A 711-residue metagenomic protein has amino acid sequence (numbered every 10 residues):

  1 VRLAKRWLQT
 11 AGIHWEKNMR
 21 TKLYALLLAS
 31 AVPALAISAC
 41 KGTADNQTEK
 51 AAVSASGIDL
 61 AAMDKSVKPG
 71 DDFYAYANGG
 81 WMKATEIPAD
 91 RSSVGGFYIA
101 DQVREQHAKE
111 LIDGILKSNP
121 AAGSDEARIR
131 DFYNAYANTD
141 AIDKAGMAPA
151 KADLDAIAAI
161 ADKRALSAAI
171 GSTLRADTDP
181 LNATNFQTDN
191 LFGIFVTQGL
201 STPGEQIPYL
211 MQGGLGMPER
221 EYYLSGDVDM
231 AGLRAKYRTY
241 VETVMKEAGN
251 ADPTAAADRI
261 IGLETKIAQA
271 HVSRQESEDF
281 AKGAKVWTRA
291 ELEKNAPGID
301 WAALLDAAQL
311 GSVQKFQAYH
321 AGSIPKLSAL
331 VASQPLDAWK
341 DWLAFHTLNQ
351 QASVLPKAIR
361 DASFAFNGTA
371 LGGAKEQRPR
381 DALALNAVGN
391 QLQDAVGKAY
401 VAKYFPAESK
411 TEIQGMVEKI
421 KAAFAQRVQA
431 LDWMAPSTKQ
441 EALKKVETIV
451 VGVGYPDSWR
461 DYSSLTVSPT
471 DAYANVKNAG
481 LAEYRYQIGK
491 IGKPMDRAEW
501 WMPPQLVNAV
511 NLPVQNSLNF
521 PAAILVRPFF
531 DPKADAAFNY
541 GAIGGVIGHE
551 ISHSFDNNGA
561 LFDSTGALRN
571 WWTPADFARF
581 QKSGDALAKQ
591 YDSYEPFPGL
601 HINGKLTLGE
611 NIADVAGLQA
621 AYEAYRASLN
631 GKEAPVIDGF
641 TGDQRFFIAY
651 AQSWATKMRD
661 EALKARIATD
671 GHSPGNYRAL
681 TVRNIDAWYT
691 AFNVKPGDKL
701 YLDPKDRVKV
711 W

Functional and structural regions predicted by a protein language model:
R2-N18: Short, Lys/Arg-enriched N-terminal segments with co-localized hydrophobic residues within the first ~10-30 amino acids
N18-L27: Bacterial N-terminal signal peptides that target proteins for export
A36-A39: C-terminal motif of bacterial Sec signal peptides marking the signal peptidase cleavage site
K41-Q47: Bacterial lipoprotein signal-peptidase II cleavage site
E49-A61: Short, Gly/Pro- and small/polar-rich lid/capping loops
K68-D71, Y76-Y136: Active-site-surrounding "flap" and adjacent substrate/cofactor-binding loops of secreted or lumenal enzymes, prototyped
D101, N295-G298, L310, Q317-A321 (+4 more regions): Intrinsically disordered, low-complexity linker/terminal regions across diverse proteins
G114-K419: Noncatalytic, helix-rich "gating/capping" subdomain that lines the substrate-entry/channel surface of large enzyme
